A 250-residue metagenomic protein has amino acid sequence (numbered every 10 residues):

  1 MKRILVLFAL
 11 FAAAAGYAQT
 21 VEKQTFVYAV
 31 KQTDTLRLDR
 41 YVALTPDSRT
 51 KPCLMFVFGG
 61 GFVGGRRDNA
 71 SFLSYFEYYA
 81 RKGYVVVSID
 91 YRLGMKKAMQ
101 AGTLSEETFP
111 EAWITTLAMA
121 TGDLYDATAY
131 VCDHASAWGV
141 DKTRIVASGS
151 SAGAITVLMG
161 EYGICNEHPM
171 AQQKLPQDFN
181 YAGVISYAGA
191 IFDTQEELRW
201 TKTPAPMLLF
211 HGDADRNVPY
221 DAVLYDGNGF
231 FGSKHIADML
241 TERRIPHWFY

Functional and structural regions predicted by a protein language model:
M1-E22: Bacterial Sec-dependent N-terminal signal peptides
A18-R49: N-terminal cap/lid segment of alpha/beta-hydrolase-fold proteins
R49-G61: Short beta-strand element of the alpha/beta-hydrolase
R66-R67, Y91-A118: Cap/lid segment of the alpha/beta-hydrolase catalytic domain
R67-I89, G94-A98: Short amphipathic alpha-helix adjacent to the substrate-entry channel of hydrolases
E106-S136: Alpha/beta-hydrolase active-site loop
D126-T203: Primarily recognizes the serine-hydrolase "nucleophile elbow" in alpha/beta-hydrolase and SGNH/GDSL folds
A171-R243: The feature captures the conserved acid-bearing segment of alpha/beta-hydrolase catalytic domains
